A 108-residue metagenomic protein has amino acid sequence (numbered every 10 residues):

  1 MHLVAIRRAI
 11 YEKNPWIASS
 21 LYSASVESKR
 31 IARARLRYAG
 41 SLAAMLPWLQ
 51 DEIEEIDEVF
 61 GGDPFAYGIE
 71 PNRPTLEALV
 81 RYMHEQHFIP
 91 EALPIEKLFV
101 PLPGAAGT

Functional and structural regions predicted by a protein language model:
H2: Glycine/small-residue-rich pyrophosphate-binding loop that anchors the diphosphate of NDP-sugar donors
A5, I10-E85: Secondary-structure end/capping motifs
G68-T108: Long, low-complexity C-terminal extensions of enzymes
